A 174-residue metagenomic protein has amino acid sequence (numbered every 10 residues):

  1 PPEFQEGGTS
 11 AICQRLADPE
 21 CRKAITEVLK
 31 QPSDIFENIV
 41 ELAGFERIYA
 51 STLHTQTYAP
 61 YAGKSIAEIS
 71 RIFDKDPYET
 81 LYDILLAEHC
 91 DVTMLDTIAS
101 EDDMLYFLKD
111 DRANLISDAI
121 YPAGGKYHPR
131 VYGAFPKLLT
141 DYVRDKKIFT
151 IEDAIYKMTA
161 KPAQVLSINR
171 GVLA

Functional and structural regions predicted by a protein language model:
P1-K147: Active-site neighborhoods of metal-dependent hydrolases
L81, S117-A119, I155-M158, R170: Active-site proximal loops enriched in glycine and acidic residues that flank catalytic Cys/His/Asp and coordinate
V92-I98, M104, K146-Y156, A163-A174: Acidic, glycine-enriched loop/beta-strand segments at the rims of small-molecule binding/catalytic pockets
A134-D141, D153, K157-K161: Non-catalytic alpha-helical scaffold/packing segments enriched in small hydrophobic residues
